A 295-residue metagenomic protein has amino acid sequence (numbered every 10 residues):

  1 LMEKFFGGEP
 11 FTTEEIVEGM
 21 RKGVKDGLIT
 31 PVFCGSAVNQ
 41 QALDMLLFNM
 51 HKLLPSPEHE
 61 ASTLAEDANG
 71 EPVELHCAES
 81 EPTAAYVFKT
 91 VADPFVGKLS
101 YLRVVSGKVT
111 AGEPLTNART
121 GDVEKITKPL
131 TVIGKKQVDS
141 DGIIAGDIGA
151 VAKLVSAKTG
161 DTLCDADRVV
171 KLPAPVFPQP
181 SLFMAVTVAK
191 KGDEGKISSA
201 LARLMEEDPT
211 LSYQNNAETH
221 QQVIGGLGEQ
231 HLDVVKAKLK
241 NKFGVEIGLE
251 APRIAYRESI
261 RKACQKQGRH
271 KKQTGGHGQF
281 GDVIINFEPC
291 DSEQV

Functional and structural regions predicted by a protein language model:
L1-V295: Structural and coupling elements of P-loop NTPases
